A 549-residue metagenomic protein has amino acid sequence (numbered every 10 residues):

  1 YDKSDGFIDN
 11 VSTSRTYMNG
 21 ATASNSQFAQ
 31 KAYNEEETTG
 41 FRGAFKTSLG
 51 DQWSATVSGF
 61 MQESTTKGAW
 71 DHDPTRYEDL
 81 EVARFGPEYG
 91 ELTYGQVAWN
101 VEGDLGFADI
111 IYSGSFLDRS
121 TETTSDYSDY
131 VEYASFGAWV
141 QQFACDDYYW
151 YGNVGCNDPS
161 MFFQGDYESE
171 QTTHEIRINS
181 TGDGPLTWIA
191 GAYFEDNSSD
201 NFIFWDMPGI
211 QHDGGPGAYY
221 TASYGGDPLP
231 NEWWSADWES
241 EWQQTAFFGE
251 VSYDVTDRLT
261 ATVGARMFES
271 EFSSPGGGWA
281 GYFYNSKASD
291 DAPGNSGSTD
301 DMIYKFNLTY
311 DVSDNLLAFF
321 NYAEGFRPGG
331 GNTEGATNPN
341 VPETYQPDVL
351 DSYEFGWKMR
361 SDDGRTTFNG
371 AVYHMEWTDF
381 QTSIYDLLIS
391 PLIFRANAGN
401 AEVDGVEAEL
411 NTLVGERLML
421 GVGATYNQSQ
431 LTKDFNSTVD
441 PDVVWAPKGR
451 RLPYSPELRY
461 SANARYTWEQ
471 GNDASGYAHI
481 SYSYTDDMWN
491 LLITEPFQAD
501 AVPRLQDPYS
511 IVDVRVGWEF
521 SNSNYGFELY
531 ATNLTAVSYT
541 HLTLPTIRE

Functional and structural regions predicted by a protein language model:
Y1, V57-M61, G114-D118, A190-D196 (+7 more regions): Transmembrane beta-barrel strands of outer-membrane/channel proteins
Y1-K67, T93-V97, S169-E170, N179-E195 (+3 more regions): Transmembrane beta-barrel wall of Gram-negative outer-membrane proteins
S14-A23, F28-Y33, I189-S313, G423 (+2 more regions): Signature of Gram-negative outer-membrane beta-barrel scaffolds
F45-T47, E102-L105, E170, I178-T181 (+9 more regions): Residue-level signature of outer-membrane beta-barrel architecture
Q52-A55, F107-I110, P185-W188, R258-A261 (+5 more regions): Repeated loop/turn-to-beta-strand initiation elements of outer-membrane beta-barrel proteins
N100-Y127, D311-G325, T344-V406, N411-L413 (+2 more regions): Membrane-embedded beta-barrel scaffold of Gram-negative outer-membrane proteins
D257-R258, H374-E376, A396-L492: Gram-negative outer-membrane beta-barrel transporters
E376, S483-Q498, G517-L542, R548: C-terminal beta-signal and adjacent terminal beta-strands/loops of Gram-negative outer-membrane beta-barrel proteins
